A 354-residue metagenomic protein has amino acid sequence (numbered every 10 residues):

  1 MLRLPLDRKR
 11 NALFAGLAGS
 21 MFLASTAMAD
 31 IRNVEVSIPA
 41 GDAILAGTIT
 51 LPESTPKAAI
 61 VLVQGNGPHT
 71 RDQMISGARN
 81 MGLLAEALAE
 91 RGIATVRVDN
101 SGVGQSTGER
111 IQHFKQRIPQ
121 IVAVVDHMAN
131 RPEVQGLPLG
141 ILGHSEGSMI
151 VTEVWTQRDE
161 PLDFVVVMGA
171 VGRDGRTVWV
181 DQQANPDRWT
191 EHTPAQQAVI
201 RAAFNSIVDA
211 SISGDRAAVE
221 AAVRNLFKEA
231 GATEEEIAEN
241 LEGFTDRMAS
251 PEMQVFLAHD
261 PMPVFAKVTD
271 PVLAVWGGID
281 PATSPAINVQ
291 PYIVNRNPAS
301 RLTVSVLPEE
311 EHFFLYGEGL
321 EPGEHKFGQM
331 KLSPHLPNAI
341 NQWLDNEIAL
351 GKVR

Functional and structural regions predicted by a protein language model:
D30-T55: N-terminal cap/lid segment of alpha/beta-hydrolase-fold proteins
S54-A87: Short, surface-exposed "cap/lid" segments of acyl-processing enzymes
L83-Q105: Conserved alpha/beta-hydrolase
I111-R131: Alpha/beta-hydrolase active-site loop
H127-E133, L137-T193: Primarily recognizes the serine-hydrolase "nucleophile elbow" in alpha/beta-hydrolase and SGNH/GDSL folds
V166-K267: Accessory cap/linker subdomain of secreted extracellular hydrolases
V268, A274-W276: Short beta-strand/loop motif that positions the catalytic acidic residue of the alpha/beta-hydrolase fold
P281-I287: Conserved alpha/beta-hydrolase "acid-adjacent" motif
